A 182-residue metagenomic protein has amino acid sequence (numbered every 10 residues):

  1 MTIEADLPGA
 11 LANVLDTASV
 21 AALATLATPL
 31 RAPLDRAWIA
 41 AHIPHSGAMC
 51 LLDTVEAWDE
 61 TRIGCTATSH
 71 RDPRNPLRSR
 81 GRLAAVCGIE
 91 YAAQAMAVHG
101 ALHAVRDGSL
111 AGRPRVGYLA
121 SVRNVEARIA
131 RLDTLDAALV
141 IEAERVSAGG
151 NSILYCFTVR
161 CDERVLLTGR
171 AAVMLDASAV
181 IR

Functional and structural regions predicted by a protein language model:
T2-R36, L167-R182: Segments adjacent to and within acyl-thioester-processing domains across lipid and secondary-metabolism enzymes
I3-G9, P33, V98-V140: Hydrophobic beta-strand-centered segment that forms part of the acyl-chain substrate-binding groove
L34-S46, A111-R113: Short aromatic-glycine motifs in intrinsically disordered, low-complexity regions
G47-A84: Catalytic strand-loop segment that frames the active site of acyl-thioester-processing enzymes
C50, R62-G64, A138-V140, S152-L154 (+1 more regions): Intrinsic-disorder/low-complexity, polar/charged segments enriched in Ser/Thr/Lys/Arg/Asp/Glu/Gln
V55, V122-D162: Hydrophobic beta-sheet segments that form the core/acyl-binding groove of ACP/CoA-dependent acyl-chain-processing
R71-P73, R160-E163: Short, surface-exposed beta-strand-loop junctions and turns on beta-sheet-rich folds
S79-H99, V116: Compact, glycine-rich, soluble single-domain proteins
